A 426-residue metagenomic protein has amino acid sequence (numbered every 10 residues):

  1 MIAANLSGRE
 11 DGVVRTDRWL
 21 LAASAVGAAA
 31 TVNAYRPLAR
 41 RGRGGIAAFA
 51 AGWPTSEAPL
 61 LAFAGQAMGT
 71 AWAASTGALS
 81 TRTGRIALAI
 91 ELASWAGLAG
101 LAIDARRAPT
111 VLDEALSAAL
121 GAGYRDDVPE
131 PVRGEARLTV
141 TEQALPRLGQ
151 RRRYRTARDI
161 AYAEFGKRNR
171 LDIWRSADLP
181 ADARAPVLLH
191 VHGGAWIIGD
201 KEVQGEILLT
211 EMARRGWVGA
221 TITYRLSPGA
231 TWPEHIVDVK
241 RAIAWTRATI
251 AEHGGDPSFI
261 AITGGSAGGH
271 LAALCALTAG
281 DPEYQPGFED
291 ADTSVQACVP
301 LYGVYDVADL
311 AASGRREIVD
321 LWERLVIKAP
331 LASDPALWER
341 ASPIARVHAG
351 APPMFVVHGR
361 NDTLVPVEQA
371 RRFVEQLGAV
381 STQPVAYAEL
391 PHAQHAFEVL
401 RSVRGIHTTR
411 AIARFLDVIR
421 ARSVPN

Functional and structural regions predicted by a protein language model:
I2, G8-N426: Alpha/beta-hydrolase superfamily serine-hydrolase fold, recognizing
